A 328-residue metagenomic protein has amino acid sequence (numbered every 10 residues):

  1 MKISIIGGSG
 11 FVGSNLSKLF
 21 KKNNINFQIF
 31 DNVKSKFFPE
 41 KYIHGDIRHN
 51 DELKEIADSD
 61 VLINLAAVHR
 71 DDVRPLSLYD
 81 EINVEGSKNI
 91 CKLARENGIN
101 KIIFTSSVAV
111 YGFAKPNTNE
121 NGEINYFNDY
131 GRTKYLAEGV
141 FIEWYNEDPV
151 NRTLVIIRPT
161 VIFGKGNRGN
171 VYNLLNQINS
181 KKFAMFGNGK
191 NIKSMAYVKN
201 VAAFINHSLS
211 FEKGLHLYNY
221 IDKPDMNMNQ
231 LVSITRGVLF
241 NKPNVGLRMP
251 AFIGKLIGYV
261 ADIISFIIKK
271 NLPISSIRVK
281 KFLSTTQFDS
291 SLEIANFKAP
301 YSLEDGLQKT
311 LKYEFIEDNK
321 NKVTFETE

Functional and structural regions predicted by a protein language model:
I3-K22: N-terminal Rossmann NAD(P)H-binding glycine-rich loop of SDR-like oxidoreductase domains
I47-E85, L93, Y111: NAD(P)H-binding glycine-rich loop region in Rossmannoid oxidoreductase-like domains and their noncatalytic homologs
R48, L78-N89, I124, R132-T133 (+1 more regions): Glycine-rich NAD(P)-binding loop of the Rossmann-fold in SDR/ketoreductase-type enzymes
E81, K115-I162, F183-F186: Catalytic helix-loop patch of NAD(P)-dependent Rossmann-fold dehydrogenases
N89-D129: Conserved Rossmann-fold NAD(P)-dependent oxidoreductase catalytic core, especially the SDR/UDP-sugar
Y111, V155-Y172: Flexible, glycine-rich beta-alpha linker
N167-N173, G187-L209, H216: Substrate-positioning beta->alpha
S208-P273, Y301-L311, D318-E328: Mid/C-terminal beta-alpha module of Rossmann-like enzyme folds, strongest in SDR-family dehydrogenases/epimerases
